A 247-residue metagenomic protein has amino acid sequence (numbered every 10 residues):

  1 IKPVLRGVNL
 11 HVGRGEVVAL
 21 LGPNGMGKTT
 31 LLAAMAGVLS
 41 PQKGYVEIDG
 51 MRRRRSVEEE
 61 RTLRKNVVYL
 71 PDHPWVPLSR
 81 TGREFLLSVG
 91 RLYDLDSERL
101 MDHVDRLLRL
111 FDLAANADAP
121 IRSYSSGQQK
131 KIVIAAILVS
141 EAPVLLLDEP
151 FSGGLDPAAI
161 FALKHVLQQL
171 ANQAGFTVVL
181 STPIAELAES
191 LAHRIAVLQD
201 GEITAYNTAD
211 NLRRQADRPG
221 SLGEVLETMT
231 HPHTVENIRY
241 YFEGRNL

Functional and structural regions predicted by a protein language model:
L21-P23: The feature captures the beta-strand-to-loop junction immediately N-terminal to the Walker
A36: Helix-to-loop junction immediately C-terminal to a conserved catalytic motif
G44-R55, E59-L63: Conserved ABC transporter NBD signature motif
L87, R91, R99-N116: Conserved ABC ATPase "signature" region
V139-P143: A short, proline-enriched helix->beta-strand linker immediately N-terminal to the Walker B motif in ABC-type P-loop
I160-Q173: Helical segment within the ABC ATPase nucleotide-binding domain
